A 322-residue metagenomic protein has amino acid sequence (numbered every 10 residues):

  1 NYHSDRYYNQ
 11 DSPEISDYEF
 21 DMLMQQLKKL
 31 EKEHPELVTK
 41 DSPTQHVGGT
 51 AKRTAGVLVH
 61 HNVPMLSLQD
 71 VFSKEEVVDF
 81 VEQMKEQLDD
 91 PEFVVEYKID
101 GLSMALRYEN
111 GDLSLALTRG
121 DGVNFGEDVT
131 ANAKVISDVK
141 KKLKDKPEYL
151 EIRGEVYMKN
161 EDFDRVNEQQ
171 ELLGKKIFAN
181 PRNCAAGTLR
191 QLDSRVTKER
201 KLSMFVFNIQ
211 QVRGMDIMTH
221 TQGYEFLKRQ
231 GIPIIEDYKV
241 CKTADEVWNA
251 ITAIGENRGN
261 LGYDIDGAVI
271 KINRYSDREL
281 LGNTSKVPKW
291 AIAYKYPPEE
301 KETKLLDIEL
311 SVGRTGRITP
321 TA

Functional and structural regions predicted by a protein language model:
N1-A322: RNA/tRNA-interacting regions in translation and RNA-turnover enzymes
